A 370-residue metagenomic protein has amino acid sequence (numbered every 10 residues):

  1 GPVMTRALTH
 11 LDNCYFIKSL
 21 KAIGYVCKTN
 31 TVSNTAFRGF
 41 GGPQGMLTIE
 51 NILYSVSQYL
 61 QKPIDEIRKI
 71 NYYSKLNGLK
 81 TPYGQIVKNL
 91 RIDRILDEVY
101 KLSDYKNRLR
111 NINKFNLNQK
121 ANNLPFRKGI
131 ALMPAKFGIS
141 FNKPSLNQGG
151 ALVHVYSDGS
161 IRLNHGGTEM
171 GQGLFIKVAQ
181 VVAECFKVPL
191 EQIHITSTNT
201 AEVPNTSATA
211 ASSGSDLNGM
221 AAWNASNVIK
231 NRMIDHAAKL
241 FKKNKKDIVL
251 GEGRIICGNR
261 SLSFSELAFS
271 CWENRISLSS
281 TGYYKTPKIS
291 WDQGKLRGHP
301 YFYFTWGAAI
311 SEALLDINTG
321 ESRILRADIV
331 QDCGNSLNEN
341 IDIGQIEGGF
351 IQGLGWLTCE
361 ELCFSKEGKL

Functional and structural regions predicted by a protein language model:
G1-G45, L117-L370: Gly/Pro-rich active-site capping loops and adjacent beta-alpha segments that organize cofactor/substrate pockets
Q58, K62: Acidic-enriched catalytic cores of C-N bond-cleaving enzymes acting on peptides and small amides
D65-E66: Short, solvent-exposed positions on alpha-helices
K69-H154: Accessory "access/gating" subregions that flank catalytic or transport cores
